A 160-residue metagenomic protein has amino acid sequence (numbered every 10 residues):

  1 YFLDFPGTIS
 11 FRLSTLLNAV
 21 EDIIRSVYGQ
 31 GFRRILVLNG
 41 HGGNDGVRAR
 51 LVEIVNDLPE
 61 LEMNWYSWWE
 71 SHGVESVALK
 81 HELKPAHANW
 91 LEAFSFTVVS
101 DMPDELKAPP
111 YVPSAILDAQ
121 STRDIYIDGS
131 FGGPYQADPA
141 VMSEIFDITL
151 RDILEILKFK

Functional and structural regions predicted by a protein language model:
Y1-L36, G40-K160: Extended, histidine- and acidic-residue-enriched regions that form the cofactor-binding/catalytic faces
